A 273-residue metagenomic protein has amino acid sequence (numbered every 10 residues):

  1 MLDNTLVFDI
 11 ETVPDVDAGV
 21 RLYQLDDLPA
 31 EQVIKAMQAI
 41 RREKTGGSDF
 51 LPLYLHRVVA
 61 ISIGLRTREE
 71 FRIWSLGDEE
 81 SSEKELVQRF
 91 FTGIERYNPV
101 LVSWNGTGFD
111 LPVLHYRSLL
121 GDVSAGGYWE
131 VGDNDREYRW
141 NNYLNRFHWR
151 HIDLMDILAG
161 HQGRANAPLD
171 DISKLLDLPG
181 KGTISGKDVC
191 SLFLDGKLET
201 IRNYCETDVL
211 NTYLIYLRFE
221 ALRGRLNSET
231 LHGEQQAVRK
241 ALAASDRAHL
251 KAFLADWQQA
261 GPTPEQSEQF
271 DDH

Functional and structural regions predicted by a protein language model:
M1-G93: Conserved RNase H-like, two-metal-ion catalytic cores of nucleic-acid enzymes
M1-L2, D9-I10, Y23, L175 (+2 more regions): Intrinsic structural disorder
L2-N4, H56-V59, I63-E80, I94-N203 (+3 more regions): Metal-dependent phosphoesterase core characteristic of DEDDh/y 3'-5' exonuclease domains
D3, D15-I34, K197-L198, F219-E220 (+3 more regions): Short, structured coil/loop segments at alpha-helix boundaries
I10, L25, I73-L76, N145 (+5 more regions): Intrinsically disordered, low-complexity regions enriched in small/polar residues
Q24, Q32, Q38, Q88 (+4 more regions): Residue-identity detector for glutamine
Q32, A36, R89, P168-D171 (+5 more regions): Exposed alpha-helical structural elements
T230-H273: C-terminal accessory extensions appended to soluble enzyme cores
